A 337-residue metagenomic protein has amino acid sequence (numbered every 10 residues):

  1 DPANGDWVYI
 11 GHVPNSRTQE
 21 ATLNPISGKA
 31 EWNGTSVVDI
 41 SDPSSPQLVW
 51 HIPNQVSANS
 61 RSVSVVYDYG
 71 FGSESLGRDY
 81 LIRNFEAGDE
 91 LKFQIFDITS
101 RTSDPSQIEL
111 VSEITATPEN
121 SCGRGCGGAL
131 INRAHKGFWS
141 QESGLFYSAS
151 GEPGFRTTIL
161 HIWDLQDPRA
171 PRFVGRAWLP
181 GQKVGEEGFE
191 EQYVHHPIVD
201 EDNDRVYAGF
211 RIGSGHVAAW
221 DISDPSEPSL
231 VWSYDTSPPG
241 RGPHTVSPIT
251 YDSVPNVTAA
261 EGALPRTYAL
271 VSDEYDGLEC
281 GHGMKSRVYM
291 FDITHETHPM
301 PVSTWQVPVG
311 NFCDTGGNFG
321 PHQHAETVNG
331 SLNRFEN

Functional and structural regions predicted by a protein language model:
D1-N337: Feature marking well-ordered beta-strand scaffolds used for ligand recognition
